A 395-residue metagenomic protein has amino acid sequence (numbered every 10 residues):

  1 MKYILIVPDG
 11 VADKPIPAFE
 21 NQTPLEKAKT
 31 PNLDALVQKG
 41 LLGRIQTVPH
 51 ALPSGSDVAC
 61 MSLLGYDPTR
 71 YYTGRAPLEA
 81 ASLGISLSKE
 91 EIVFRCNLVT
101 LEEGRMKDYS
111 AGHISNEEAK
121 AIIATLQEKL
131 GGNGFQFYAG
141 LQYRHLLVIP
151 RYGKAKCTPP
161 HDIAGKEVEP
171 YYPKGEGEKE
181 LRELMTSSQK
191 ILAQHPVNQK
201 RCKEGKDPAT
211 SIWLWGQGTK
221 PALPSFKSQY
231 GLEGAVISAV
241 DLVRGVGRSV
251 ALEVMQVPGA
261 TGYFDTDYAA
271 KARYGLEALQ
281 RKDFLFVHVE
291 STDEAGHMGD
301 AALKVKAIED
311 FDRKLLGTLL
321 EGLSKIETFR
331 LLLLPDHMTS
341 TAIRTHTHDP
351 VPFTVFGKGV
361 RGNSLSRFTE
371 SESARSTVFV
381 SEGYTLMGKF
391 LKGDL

Functional and structural regions predicted by a protein language model:
M1-L395: Feature captures the catalytic ectodomains and active-site-proximal regions of enzymes that hydrolyze or transfer
